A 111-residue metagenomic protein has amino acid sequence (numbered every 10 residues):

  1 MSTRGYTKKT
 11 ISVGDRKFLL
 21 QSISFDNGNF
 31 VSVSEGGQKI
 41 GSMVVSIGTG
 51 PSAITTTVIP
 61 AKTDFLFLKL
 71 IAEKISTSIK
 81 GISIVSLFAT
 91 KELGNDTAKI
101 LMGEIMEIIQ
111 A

Functional and structural regions predicted by a protein language model:
S2-S78, I82-E92, A98-I100, E104 (+1 more regions): Conserved mixed alpha/beta catalytic, RNA-binding, or beta-rich assembly cores of soluble enzyme, regulatory
